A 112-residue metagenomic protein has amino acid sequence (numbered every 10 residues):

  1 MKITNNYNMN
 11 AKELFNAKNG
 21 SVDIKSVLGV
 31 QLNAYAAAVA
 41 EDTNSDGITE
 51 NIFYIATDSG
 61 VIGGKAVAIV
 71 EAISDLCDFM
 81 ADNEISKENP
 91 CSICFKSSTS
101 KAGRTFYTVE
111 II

Functional and structural regions predicted by a protein language model:
M1-S59, A102, T108-I112: OB-fold ssDNA-binding interfaces and closely related basic DNA-contact patches used across DNA replication/repair
V27, S74-C94: Short nucleic-acid-contacting surface segments enriched for D/E, G, S/T with interspersed K/R
V61-G63: Electropositive, glycine- and tryptophan-enriched low-complexity nucleic-acid-binding patches
A66: Catalytic phosphate/metal-binding cores of nucleic-acid and nucleotide-processing enzymes, i.e., regions that mediate
I73-S74, I112: Short, low-complexity, polar/charged sequence segments that are solvent-exposed and flexible
F95-T105: OB-fold single-stranded nucleic acid-binding module
